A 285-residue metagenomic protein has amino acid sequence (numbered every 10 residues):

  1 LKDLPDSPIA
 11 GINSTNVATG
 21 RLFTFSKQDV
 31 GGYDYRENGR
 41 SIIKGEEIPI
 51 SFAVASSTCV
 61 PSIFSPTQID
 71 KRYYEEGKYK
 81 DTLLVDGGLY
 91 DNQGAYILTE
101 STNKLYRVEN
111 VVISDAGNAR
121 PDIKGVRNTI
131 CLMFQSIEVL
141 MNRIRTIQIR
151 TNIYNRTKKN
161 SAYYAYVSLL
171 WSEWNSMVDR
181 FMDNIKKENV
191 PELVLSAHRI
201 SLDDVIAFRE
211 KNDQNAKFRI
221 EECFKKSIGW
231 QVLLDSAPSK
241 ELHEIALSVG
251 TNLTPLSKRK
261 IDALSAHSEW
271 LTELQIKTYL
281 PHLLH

Functional and structural regions predicted by a protein language model:
K2-S101, K277: Active-site gating loop/helix substructures
K27-V30, G45-E46, Y73-L284: Non-catalytic peripheral regions of patatin-like phospholipases
